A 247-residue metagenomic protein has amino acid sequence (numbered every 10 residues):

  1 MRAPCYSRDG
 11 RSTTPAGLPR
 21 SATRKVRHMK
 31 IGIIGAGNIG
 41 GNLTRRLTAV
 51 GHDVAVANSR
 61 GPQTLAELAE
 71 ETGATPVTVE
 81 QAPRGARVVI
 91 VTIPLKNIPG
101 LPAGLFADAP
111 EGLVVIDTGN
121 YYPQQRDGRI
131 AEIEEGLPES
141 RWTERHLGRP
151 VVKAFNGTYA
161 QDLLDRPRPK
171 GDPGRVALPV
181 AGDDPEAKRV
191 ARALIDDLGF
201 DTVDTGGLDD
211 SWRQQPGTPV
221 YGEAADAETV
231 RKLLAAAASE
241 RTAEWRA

Functional and structural regions predicted by a protein language model:
R20, R24-E71: NAD(P)+-binding Rossmann beta1-loop-alpha1 motif at the extreme N-terminus of oxidoreductases
G73-A74, V79-V114, N120-R126: Rossmann-like NAD(P)-binding element
P76, P150-N156, V203-G207: General beta-strand structural signal in soluble alpha/beta enzymes
G119-K153, G157-Q161, R166-P167: Rossmann-fold NAD(P)-binding glycine/threonine-rich loop
P173-A247: Active-site-lining helix/loop region of Rossmann-like oxidoreductase modules
